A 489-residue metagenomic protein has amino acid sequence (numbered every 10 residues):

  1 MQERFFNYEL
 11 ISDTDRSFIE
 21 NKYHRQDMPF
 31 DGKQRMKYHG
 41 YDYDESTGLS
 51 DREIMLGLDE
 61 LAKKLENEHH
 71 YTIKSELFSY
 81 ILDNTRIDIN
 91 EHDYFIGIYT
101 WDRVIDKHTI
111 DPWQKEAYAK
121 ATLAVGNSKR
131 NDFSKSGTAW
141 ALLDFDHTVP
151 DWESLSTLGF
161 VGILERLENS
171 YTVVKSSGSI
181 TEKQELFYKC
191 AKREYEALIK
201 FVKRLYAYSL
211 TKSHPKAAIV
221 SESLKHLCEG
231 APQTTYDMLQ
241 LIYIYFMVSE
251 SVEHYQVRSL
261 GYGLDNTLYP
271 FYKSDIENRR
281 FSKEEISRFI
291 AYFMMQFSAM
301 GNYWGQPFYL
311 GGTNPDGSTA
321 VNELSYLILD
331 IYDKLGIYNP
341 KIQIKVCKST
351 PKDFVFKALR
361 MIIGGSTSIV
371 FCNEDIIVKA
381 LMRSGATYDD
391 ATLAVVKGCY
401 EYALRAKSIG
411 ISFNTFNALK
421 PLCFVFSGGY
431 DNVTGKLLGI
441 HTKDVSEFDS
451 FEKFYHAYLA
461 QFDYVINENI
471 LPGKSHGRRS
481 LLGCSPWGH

Functional and structural regions predicted by a protein language model:
M1-E194, T211-H489: Conserved catalytic cores of very large enzyme subunits
